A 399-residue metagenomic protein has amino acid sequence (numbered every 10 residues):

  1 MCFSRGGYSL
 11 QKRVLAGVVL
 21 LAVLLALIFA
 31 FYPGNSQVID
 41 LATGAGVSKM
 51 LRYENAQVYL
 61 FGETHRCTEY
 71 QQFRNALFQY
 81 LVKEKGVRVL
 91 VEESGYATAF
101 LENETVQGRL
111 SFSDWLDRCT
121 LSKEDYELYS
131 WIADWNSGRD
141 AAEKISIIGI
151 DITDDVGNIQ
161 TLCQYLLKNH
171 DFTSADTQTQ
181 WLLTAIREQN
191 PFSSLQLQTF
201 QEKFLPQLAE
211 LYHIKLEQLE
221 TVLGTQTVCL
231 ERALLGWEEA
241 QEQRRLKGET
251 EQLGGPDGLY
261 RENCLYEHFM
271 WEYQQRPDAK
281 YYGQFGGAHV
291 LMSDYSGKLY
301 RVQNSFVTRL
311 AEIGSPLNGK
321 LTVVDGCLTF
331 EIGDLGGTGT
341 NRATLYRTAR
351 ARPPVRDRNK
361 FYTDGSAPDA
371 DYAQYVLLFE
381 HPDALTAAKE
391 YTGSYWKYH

Functional and structural regions predicted by a protein language model:
S4-L24: N-terminal Sec-pathway targeting helices
L27-H399: Compositional signal for N-terminal targeting/processing segments
